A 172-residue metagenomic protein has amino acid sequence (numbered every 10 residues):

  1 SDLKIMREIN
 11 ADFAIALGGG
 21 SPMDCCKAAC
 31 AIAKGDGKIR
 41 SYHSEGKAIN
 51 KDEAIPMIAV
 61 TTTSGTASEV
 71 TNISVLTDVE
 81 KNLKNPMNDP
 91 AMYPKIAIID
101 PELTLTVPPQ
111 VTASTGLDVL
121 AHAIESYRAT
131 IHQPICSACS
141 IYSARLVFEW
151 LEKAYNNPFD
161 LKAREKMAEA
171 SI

Functional and structural regions predicted by a protein language model:
L3-I99: Glycine/threonine-rich beta-strand-loop-alpha-helix active-site module that forms ligand/phosphate-binding
I73-I172: Carboxylate- and glycine-rich phosphate/diphosphate-binding segment that chelates Mg2+/Mn2+
